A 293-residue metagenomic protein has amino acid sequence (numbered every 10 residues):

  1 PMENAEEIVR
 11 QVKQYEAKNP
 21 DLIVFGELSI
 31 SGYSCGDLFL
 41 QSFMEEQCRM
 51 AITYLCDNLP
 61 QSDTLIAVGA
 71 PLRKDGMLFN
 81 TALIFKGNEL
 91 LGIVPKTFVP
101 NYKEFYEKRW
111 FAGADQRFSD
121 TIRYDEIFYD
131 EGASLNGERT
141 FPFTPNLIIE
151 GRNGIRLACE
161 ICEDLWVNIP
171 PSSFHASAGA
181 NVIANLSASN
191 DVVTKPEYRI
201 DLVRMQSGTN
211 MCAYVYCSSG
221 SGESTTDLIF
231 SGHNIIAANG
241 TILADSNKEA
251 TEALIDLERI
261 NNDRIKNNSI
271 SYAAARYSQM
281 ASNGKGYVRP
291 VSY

Functional and structural regions predicted by a protein language model:
P1-Y293: Enzyme catalytic cores with a strong preference for nitrogen-chemistry domains
